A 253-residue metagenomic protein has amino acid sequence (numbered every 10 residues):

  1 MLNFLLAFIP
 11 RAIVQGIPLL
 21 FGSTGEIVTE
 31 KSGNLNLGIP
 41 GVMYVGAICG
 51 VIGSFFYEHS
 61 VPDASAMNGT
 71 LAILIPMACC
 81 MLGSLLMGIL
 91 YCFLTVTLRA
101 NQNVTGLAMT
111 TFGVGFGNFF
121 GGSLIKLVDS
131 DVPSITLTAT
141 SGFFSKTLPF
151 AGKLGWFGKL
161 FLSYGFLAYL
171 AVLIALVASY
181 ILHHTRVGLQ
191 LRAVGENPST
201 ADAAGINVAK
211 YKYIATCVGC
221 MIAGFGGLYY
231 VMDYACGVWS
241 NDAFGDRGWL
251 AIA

Functional and structural regions predicted by a protein language model:
M1-S23, L35, C49, E58-I75: Membrane-interfacial amphipathic/re-entrant helices at transmembrane-helix boundaries
A12, G16, L20, M77 (+6 more regions): Residue-level signature of the transmembrane alpha-helical core of multi-pass small-molecule transporters
G16-G25, G41-I48, L85-I89, G224-F225 (+1 more regions): Hydrophobic alpha-helical segments embedded in the membrane of multi-pass proteins
V28, I52, F56, I89 (+5 more regions): Membrane-interface helix caps of multi-pass small-molecule transporters
E30-C49, L74, V96-M109, Q190 (+2 more regions): Short, non-helical or kinked segments that cap or interrupt transmembrane helices
D63-F116: Alpha-helical transmembrane segments within multi-pass membrane transporters and channels
G113-H183, S240-D242: Transmembrane helix-bundle core of multi-pass membrane transporters and related energy-transducing complexes
L160-V238: Helix-loop-helix "hairpin" substructures at the membrane interface of multi-pass membrane proteins
